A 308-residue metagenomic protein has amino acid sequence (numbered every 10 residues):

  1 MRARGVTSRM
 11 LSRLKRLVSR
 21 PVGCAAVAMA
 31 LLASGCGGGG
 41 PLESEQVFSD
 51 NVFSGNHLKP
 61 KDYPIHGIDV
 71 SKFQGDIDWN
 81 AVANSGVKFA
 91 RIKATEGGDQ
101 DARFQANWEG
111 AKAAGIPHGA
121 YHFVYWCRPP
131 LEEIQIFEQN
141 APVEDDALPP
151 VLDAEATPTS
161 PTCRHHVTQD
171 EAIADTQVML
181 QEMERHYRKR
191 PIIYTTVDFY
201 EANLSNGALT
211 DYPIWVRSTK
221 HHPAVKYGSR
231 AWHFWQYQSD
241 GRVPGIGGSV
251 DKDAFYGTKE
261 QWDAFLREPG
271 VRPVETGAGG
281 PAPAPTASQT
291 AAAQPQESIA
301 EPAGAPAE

Functional and structural regions predicted by a protein language model:
R4-G23: Bacterial N-terminal signal peptides that target proteins for export
L32-G35: C-terminal motif of bacterial Sec signal peptides marking the signal peptidase cleavage site
G40-V70, L209-E308: Functionally critical loop-and-helix segments that line ligand-binding/catalytic clefts of soluble enzyme domains
P60-D76, I92-L180, E184-H186: Substrate-binding cleft of extracellular glycoside hydrolase catalytic domains
V70, I92, L152-A154, I193-T196 (+2 more regions): Conserved beta-strand positions
I77-N84, A202-L209, P223-A231: Short loop/helix-cap segments at secondary-structure boundaries that form the rim of catalytic
H118, K189-P191, I214: Hydrophobic anchor at the start of a short beta-strand that flanks the dinucleotide cofactor-binding loop
R188-E201: Aromatic-lined carbohydrate-recognition surfaces of secreted/lumenal glycan-active proteins
